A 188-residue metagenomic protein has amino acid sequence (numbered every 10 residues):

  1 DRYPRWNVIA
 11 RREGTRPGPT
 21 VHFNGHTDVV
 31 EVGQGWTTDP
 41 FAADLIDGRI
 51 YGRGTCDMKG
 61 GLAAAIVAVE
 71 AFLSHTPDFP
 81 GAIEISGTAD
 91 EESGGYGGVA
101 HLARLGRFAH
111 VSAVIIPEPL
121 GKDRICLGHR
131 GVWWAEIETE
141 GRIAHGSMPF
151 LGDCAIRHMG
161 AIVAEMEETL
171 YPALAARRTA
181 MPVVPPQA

Functional and structural regions predicted by a protein language model:
D1-R53, S74, D78-F79: Acidic/His- and Gly-rich active-site-bordering loop/insert found across diverse amide/peptide-bond hydrolases
Y3-W6, T15-G18, R130-W133, V183-A188: A short, glycine/Asx- and small/polar-enriched loop/turn that sits immediately N-terminal to a beta-strand
V21-F23, I115, R142: Residue-level marker for buried hydrophobic side chains located in beta-strands that build the well-ordered beta-sheet
I50-A63, T76-D78, F150-I156: Short, conserved micro-motifs enriched in small and acidic residues
M58-R130, W134: Acidic/histidine-rich catalytic neighborhood of metal-dependent amide-processing enzymes
F108, D123-A161: Metal-dependent peptidase/peptidase-like ectodomains
G146-A188: Acidic-enriched catalytic cores of C-N bond-cleaving enzymes acting on peptides and small amides
